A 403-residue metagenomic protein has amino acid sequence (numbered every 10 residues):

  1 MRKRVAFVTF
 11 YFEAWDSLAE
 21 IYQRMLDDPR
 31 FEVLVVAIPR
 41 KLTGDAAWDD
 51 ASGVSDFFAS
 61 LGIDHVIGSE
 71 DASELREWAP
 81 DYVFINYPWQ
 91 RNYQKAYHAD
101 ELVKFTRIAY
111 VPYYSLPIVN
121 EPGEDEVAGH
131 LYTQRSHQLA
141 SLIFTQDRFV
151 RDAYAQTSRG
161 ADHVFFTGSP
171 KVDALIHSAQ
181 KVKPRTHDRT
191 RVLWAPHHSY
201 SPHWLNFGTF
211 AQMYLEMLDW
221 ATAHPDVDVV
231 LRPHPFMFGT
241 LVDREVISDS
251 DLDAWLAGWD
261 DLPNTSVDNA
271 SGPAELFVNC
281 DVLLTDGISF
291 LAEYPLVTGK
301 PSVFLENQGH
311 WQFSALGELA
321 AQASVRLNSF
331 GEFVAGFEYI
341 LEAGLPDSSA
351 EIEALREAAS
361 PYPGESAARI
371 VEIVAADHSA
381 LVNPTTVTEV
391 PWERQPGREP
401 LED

Functional and structural regions predicted by a protein language model:
M1-R2, G331-D403: C-terminal amphipathic helix plus adjacent low-complexity, charged tail appended to glycosyltransferase catalytic
A6-A174: Active-site and donor-binding regions of nucleotide-sugar-utilizing enzymes
D16-D27, P170-A254, Y362-A368, V387-P391: Conserved catalytic-core segment of nucleotide-activated headgroup transferases in glycan assembly
V36-P39, N86-P88, P112-S115, S169 (+3 more regions): Short loop/turn segments at strand-loop or loop-helix junctions that form parts of catalytic or ligand-binding pockets
D64-E70, N264-N269, Q322-G336: Short acidic-hydrophobic, aromatic-tinged amphipathic segments that line or gate anion-handling sites
I67-E70, R244-A292, V297: Donor nucleotide-activated moiety binding/catalytic core segment of transferases that use nucleotide-activated donors
K95-S115, T209-M217, T298-H310: A short, gly/pro- and small-residue-rich
A161, S289-A359: Catalytic binding pocket for nucleotide-activated donors in carbohydrate/polymer assembly enzymes
